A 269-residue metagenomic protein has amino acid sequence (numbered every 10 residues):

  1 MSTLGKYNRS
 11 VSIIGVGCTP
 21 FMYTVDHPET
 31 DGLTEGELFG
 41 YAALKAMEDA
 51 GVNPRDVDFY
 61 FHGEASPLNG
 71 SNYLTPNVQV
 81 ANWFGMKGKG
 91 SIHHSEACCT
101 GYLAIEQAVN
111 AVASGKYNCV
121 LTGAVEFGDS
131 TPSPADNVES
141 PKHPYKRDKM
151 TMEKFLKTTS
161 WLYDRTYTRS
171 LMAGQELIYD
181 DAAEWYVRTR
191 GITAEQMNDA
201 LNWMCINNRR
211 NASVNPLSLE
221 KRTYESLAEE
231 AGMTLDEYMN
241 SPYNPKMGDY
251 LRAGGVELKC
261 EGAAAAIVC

Functional and structural regions predicted by a protein language model:
M1-T3: A short, compositionally biased domain-edge/stem linker segment
G5-G40, V52-S66, Q175, A183 (+3 more regions): Cofactor-binding beta-sheet edge motifs in enzyme active sites
Y7, P67-G123, F127-P141, K146-L177 (+1 more regions): Conserved catalytic cysteine-centered active-site region of acyl-thioester-dependent Claisen-condensing enzymes
E29-D31, E48, N82, R188: Short polybasic/polar patches that bind polyanions
E35-G51, P76, A104, A182-Y186: Short, well-ordered amphipathic alpha-helical segments that serve as non-catalytic structural scaffolds within diverse
L38, A200-C269: N-terminal extracellular/periplasmic Venus flytrap/periplasmic-binding protein-like
L44-D58, T189-Q196: Phosphate/pyrophosphate-binding loops at sites that engage ATP/ADP/AMP, CoA/4′-phosphopantetheine, polyphosphate
S95-E126, E176-K221, A265-C269: Active-site-proximal alpha-helical scaffold in enzymes
